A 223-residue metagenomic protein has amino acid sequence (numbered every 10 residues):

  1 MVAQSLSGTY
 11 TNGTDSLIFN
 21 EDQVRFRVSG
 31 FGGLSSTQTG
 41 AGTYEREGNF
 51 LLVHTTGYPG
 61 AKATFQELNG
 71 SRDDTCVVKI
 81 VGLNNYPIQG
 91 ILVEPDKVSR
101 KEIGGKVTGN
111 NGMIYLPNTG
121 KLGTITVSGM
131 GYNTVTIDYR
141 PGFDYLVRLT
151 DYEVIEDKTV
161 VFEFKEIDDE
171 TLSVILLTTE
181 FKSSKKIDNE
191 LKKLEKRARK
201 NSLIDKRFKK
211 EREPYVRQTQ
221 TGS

Functional and structural regions predicted by a protein language model:
Q4-D15, G42-E45, D73, P214-S223: Tryptophan-anchored aromatic micro-motifs
T11-L52, G57-Y58: N-terminal glycine/threonine-rich, aromatic-flanked beta-hairpin/loop signature
G57-N69, I137-E180: Extracellular beta-sheet/turn segments enriched in Thr/Pro/Gly and aliphatic residues
V77-V93: Structural motif
K97-M113: Short, acidic Ser/Thr/Gly-rich low-complexity loop/linker segments typical of extracellular and cell-surface proteins
N111-N118, V147-T150: Exposed aromatic-hydrophobic patches
G120-Y139: A short, solvent-exposed beta-strand micro-motif common in secreted/extracellular proteins
T171-S223: Hydrophilic extracytoplasmic domains
